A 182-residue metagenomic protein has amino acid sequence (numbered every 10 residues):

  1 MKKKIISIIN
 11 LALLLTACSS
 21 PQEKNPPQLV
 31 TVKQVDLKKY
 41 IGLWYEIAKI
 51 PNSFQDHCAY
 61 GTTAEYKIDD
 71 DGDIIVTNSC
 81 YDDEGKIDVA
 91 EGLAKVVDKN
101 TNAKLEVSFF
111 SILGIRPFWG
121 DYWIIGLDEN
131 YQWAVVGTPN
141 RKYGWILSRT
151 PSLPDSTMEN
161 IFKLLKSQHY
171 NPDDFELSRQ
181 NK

Functional and structural regions predicted by a protein language model:
M1-K2, V76: Generic N-terminal leader/processing signal
K2-L11: Sec-dependent signal peptide recognition, specifically the positively charged N-region followed immediately by
C18-K182: A beta-rich soluble binding module of mature secreted/lumenal proteins
